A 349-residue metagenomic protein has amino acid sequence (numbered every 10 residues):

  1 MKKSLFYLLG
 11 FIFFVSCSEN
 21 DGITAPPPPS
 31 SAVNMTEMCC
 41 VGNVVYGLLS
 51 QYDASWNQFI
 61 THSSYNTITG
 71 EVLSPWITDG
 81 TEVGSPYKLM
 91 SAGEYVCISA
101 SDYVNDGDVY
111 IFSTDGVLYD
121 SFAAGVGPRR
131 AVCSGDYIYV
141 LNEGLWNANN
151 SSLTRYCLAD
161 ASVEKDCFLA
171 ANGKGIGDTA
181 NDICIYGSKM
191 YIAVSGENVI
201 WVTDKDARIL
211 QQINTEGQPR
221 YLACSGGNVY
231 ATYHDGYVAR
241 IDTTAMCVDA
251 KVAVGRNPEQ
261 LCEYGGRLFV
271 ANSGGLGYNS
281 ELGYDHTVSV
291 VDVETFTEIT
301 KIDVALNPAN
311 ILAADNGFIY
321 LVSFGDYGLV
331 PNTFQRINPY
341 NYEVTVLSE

Functional and structural regions predicted by a protein language model:
M1-S4: Positively charged n-region of N-terminal signal peptides that target proteins for export
Y7-I12: Sec-dependent N-terminal signal peptides
F14-S16: C-terminal motif of bacterial Sec signal peptides marking the signal peptidase cleavage site
S18-E349: Predominantly soluble domains enriched in secretory-pathway, periplasmic, or organellar proteins
